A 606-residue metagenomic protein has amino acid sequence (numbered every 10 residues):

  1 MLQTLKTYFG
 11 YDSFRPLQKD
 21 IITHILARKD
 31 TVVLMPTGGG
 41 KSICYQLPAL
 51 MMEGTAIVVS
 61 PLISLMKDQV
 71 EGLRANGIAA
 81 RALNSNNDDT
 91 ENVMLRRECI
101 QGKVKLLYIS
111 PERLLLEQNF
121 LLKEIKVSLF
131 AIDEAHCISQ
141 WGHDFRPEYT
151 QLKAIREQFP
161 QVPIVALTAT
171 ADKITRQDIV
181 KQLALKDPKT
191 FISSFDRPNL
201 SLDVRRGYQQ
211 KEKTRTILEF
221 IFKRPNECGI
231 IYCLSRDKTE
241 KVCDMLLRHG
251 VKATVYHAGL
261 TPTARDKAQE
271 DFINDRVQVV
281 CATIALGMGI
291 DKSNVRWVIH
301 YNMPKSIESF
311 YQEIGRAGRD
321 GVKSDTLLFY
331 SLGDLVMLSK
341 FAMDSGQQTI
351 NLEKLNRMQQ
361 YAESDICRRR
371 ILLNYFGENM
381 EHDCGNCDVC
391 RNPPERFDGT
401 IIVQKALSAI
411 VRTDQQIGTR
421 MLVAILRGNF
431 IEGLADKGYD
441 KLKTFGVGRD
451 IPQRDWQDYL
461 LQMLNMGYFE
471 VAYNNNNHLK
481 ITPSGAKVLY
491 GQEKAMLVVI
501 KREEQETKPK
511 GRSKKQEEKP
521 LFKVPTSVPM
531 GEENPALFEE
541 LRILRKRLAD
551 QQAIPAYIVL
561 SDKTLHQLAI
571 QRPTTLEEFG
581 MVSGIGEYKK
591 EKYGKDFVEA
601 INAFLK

Functional and structural regions predicted by a protein language model:
M1, I350-L352, E381-K606: Accessory DNA-binding and partner-docking regions appended to nucleic-acid-acting proteins, especially the terminal
M1-Y8, D12-P16, D20-S42, L50-M52 (+3 more regions): Helicase motor core with emphasis on the C-terminal RecA-like subdomain
I25, I221, F272, A362 (+2 more regions): Short helix-to-turn junction characteristic of helix-turn-helix DNA-binding domains, especially the helix
P160, P225, D365, Q415 (+1 more regions): Flexible coil/turn residues that form the inter-helical turn or adjacent wing/linker of helix-turn-helix
Q347-F376: Short, charged low-complexity linear segments at domain edges
